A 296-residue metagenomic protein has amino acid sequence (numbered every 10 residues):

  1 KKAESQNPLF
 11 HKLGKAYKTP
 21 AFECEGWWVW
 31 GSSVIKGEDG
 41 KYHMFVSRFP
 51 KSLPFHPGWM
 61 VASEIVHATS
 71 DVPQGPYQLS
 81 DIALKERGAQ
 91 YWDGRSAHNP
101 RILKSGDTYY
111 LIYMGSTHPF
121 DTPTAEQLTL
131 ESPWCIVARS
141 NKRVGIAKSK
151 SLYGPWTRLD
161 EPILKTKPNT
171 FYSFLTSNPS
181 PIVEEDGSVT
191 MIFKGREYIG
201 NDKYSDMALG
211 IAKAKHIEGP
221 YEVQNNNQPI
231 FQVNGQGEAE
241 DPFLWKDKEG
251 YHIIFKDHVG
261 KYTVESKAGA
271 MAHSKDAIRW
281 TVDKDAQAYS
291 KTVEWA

Functional and structural regions predicted by a protein language model:
K1-A296: Carbohydrate-active catalytic/glycan-binding domains of CAZyme proteins, especially the secreted or lumenal ectodomains
